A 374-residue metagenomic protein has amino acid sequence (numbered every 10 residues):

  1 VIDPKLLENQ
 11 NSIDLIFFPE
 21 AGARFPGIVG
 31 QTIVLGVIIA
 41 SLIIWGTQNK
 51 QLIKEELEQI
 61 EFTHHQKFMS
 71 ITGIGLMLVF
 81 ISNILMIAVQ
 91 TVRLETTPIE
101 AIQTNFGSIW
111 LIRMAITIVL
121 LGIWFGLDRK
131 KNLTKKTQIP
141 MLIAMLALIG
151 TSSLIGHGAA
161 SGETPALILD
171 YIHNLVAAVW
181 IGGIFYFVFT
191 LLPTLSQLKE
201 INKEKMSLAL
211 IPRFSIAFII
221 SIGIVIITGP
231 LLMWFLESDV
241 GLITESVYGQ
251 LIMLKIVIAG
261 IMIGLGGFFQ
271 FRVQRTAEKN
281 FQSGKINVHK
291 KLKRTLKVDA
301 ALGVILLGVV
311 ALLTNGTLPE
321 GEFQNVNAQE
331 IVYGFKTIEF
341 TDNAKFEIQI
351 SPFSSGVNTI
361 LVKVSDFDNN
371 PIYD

Functional and structural regions predicted by a protein language model:
V1-S365, N370-D374: Polytopic transmembrane helical bundles with strong interfacial aromatic enrichment
